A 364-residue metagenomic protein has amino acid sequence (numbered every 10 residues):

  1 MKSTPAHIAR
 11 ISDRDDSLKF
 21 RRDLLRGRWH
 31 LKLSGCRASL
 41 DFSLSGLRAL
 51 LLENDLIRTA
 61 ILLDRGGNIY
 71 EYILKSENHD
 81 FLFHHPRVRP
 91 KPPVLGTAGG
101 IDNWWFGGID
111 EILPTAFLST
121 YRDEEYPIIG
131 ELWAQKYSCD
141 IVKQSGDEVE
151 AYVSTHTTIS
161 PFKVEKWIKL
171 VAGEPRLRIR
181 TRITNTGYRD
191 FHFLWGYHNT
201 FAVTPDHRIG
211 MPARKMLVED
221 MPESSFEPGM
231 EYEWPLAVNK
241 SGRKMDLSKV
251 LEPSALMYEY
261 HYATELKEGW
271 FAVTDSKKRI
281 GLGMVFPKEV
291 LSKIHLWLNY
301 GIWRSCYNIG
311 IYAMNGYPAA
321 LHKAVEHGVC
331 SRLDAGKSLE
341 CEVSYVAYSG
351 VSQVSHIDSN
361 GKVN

Functional and structural regions predicted by a protein language model:
M1-A172, R176-R178, R189-H192, N199-N364: Surface-exposed acidic/polar loop and edge beta-strand patches at domain peripheries
